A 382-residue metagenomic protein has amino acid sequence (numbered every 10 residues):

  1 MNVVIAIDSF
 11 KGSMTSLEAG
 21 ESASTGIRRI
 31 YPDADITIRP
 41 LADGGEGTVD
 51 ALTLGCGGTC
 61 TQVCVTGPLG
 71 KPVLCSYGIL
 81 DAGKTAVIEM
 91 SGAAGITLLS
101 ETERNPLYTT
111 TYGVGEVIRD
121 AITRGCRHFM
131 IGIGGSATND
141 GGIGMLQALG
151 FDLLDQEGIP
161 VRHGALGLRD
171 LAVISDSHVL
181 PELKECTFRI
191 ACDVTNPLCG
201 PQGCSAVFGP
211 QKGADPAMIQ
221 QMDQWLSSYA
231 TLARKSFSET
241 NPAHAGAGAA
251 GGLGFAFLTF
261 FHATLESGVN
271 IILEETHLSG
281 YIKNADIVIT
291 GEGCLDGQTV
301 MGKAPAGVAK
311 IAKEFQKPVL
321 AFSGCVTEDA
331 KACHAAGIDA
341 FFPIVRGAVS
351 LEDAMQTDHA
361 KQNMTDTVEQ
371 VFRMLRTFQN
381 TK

Functional and structural regions predicted by a protein language model:
M1-I133, A137-K382: N-terminal loops that bind phosphate or other acidic moieties and the adjacent beta-alpha structural core
